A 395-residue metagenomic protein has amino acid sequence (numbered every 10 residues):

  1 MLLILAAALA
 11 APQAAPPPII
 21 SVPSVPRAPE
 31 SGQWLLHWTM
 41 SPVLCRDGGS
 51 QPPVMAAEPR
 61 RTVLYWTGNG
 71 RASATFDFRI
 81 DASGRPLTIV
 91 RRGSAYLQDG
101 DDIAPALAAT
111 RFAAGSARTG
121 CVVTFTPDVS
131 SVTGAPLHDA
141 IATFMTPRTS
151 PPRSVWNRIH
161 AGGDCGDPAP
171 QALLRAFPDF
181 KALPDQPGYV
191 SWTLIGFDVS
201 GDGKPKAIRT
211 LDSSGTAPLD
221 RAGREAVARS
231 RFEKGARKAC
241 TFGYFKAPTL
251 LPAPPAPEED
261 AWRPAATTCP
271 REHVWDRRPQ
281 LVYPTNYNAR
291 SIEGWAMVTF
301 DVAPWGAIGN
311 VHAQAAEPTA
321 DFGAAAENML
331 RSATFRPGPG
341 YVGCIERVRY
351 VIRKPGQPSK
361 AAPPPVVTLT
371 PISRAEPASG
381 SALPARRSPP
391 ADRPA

Functional and structural regions predicted by a protein language model:
M1-A11: Sec-dependent N-terminal signal peptides
Q13-A395: Charge-biased low-complexity segments
